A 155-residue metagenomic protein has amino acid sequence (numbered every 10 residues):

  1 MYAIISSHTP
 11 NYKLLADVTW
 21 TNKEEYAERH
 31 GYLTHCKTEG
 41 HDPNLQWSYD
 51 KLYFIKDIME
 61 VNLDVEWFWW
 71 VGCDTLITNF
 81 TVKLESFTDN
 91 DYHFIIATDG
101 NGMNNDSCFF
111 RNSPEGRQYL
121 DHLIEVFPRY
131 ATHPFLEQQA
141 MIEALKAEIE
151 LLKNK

Functional and structural regions predicted by a protein language model:
M1-D64, P114: N-terminal anchoring/stem segment of glycosyltransferases
I4, A27, D74, C108 (+1 more regions): A residue-level signal for conserved active-site and pocket-lining positions in enzyme catalytic cores
H35-C36, W69-W70, I96, K153-N154: A structural signal for short, well-ordered beta-strand segments and their strand-loop junctions that often border
H41, W47-L120, I124-E125: GT-A fold catalytic core of metal-dependent nucleotide-sugar glycosyltransferases, centered on the diacidic
Y49-Y53, D57, G116-K155: Catalytic core and acceptor-binding pocket of nucleotide-sugar-dependent glycosyltransferases
